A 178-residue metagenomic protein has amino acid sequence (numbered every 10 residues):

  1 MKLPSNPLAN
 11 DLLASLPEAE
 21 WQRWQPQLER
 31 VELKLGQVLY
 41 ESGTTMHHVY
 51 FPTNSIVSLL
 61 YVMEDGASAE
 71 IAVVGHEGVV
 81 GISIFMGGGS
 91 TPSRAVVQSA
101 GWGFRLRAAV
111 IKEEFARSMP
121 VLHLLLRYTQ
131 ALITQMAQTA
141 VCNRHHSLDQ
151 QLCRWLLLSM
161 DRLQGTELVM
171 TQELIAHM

Functional and structural regions predicted by a protein language model:
M1-K34, V79, I84-F85: Cyclic nucleotide-binding regulatory module and flanking cytosolic helices
A19, N54, A109-V110, A131 (+1 more regions): Alpha-helix/helix-capping structural signal
L28, M46, G165: Short coil/loop residues immediately preceding or within conserved phosphate-binding loops of NTP-utilizing enzyme
V31-E32, L39-S42, S159: Small beta-barrel nucleic-acid-binding modules, principally OB-folds
V38-A100: Cyclic nucleotide-binding regulatory domains
A72-Q130, T134-Q138: Cyclic-nucleotide recognition modules
S99-A100, F115-M178: Polybasic "coupling" helices that flank or enter modular domains
